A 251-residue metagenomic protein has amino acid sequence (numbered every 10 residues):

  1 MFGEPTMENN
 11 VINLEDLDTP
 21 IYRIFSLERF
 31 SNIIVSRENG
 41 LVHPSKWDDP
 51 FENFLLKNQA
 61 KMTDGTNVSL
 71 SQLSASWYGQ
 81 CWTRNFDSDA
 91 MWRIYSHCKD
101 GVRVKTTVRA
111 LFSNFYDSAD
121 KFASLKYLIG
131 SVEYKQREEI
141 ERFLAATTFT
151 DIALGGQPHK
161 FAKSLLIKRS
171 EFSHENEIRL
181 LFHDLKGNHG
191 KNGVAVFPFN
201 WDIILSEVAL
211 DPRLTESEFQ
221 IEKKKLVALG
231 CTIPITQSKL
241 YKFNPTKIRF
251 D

Functional and structural regions predicted by a protein language model:
M1-D251: Partner-binding and oligomerization surfaces adjacent to conserved cores of proteins that assemble macromolecular
